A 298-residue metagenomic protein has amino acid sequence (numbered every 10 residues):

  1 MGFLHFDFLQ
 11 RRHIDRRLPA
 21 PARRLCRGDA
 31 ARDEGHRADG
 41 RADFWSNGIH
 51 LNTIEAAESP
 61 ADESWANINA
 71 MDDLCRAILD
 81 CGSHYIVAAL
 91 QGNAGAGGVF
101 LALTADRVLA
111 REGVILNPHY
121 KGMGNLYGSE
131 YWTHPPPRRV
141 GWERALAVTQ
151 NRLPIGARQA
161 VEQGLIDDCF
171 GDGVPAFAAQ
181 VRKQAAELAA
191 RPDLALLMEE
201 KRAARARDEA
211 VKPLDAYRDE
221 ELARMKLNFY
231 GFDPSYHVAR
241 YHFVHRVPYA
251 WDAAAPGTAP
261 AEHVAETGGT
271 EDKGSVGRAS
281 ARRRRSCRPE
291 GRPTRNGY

Functional and structural regions predicted by a protein language model:
M1-D39: Conserved CoA-thioester-binding segment of acyl-CoA-metabolizing enzymes
A38, H50, L101-A102, A160 (+1 more regions): Hydrophobic/aromatic residues within transmembrane alpha-helices of multi-pass small-molecule transporters
G40-A70: Glycine- (often His-adjacent) and acidic-residue-rich active-site loop that binds/positions the CoA thioester
A70-Y85: A structural motif corresponding to the C-terminal end of an alpha-helix and its immediate exit/capping segment
D80-S83, A89-A96, T104-I115, H119-L196: Crotonase-fold acyl-CoA enzyme core
I166-D233: C-terminal long alpha-helix characteristic of the crotonase
G277-S280: Intrinsic, low-complexity polybasic segments
